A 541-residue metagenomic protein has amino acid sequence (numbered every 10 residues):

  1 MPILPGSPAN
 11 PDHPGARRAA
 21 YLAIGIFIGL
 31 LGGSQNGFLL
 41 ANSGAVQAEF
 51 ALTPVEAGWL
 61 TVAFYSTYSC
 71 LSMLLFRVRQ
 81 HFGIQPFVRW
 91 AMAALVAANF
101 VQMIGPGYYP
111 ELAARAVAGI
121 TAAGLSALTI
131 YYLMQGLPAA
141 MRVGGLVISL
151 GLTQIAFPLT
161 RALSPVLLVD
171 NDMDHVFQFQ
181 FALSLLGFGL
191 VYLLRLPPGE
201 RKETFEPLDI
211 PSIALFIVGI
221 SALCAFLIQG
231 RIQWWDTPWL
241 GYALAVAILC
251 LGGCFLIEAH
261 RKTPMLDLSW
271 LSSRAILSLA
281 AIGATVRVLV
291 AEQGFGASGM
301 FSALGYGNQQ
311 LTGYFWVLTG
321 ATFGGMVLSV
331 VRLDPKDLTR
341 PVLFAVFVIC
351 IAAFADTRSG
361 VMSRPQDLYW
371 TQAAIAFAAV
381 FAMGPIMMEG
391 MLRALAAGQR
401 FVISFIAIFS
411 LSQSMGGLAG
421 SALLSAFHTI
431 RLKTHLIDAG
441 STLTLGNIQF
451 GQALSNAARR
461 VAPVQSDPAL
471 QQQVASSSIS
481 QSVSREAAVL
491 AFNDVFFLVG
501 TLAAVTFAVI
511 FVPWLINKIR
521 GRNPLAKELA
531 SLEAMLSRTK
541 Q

Functional and structural regions predicted by a protein language model:
M1-S34, A48: Cytosolic juxtamembrane N-terminal segment immediately preceding the first transmembrane helix of multi-pass
R18-Q35, L40-A41, P54, T263-T434: 12-transmembrane solute porter fold
L40-C70, P110: Extracellular/periplasmic helix-loop-helix junction of adjacent transmembrane segments in MFS-like secondary
V46-A48, V78-R79, E111, L133 (+5 more regions): Interfacial helix-cap and linker-helix signal at transmembrane-aqueous boundaries of multi-pass secondary transporters
V62-R77, S126-I130, W316-S329: Central cavity-lining transmembrane alpha-helices of secondary-active solute carriers, predominantly the Major
S72-P211: Helix-loop-helix hairpins in multi-pass membrane proteins, especially solute transporters
P165-I282, Q293: Hydrophobic transmembrane-helix bundles of small-molecule transporters
I408-Q541: Hydrophobic transmembrane architecture of multi-pass small-molecule transporters
